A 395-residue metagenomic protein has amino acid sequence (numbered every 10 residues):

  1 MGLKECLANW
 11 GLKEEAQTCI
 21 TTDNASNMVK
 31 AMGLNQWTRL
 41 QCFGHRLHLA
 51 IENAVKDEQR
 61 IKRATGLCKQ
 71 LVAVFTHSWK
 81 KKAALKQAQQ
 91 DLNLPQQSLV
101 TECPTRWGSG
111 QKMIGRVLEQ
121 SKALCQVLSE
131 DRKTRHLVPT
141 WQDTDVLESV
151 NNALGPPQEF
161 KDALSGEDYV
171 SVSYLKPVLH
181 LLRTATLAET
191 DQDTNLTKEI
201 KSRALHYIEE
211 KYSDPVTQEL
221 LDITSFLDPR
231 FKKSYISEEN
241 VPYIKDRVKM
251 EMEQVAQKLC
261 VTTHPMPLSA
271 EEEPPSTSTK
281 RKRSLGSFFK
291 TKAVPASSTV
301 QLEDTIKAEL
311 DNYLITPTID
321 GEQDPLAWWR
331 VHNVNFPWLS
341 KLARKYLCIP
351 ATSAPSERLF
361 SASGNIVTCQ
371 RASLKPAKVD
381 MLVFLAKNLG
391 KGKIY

Functional and structural regions predicted by a protein language model:
M1-T18, E253, L259: Short, basic/hydrophobic alpha-helical segments
L3-A8, E15, N24-M28, D57 (+4 more regions): Eukaryotic intrinsically disordered and solvent-exposed regulatory patches
L7, L12-Q17, N35-W37, C42-G44 (+16 more regions): Eukaryote-biased feature marking scaffold/signaling PDZ-domain proteins and nuclear chromatin regulators
W10, E14-T18, S26-Q126, S202: Surface-exposed, charged/polar loop-rich segments that form substrate/cofactor-binding or regulatory interfaces
E15-A16, V29-A31, Q41, I51-E52 (+9 more regions): Intrinsically disordered, low-complexity regions enriched in proline, serine, glycine and charged residues
T18, L124-I306, E322: Extended, C-terminal/distal alpha-helical "rod" segments
M32, R46, Q96-A123, E167 (+2 more regions): Amphipathic alpha-helical/coiled-coil segments positioned at domain termini
L285-H332, F336, L342, P350: Chromodomain-type histone methyl-lysine reader module
